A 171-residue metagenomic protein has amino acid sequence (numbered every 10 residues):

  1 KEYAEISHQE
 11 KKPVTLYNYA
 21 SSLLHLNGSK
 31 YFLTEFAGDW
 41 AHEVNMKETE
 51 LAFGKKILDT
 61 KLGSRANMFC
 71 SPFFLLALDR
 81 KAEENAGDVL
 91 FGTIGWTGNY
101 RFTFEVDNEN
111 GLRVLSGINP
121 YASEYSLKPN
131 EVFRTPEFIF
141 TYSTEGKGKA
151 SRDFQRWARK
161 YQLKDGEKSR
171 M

Functional and structural regions predicted by a protein language model:
K1, V132-R134, R170: Intrinsic-disorder/low-complexity, polar/charged segments enriched in Ser/Thr/Lys/Arg/Asp/Glu/Gln
K1-E105, G111-L112, Y121-S123: Polysaccharide-binding surfaces and accessory modules of carbohydrate-active proteins
L112, S116, R134-T135, Q155: Active-site-proximal, glycine-rich beta->alpha crossover segments in alpha/beta enzymes that shape flexible
S116-N119, F140: Extended, charged alpha/beta regions that create polyanion-binding interfaces
Y125-T144: Short Pro-Gly-centered flexible turn/kink motifs
T141-D153: Short, Lys/Arg- and Gly-enriched loop/turn segments at beta-strand edges
A150-M171: An acidic-aromatic substrate-binding cleft motif
